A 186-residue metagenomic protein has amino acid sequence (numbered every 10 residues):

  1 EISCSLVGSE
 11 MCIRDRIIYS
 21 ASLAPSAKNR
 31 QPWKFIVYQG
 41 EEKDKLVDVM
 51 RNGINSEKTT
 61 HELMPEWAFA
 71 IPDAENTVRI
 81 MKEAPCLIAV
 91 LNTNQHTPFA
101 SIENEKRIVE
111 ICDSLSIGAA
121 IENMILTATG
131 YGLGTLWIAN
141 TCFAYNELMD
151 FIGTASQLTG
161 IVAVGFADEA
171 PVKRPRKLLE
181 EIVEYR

Functional and structural regions predicted by a protein language model:
E1-G8, C12-I13: Single conserved hydrophobic/aromatic residue that forms the stacking wall/gate of nucleotide- or nucleobase-binding
R14, I18-Y19: Short amphipathic alpha-helical segments
A21, I88, N94, E105-M149: Small-aliphatic-rich amphipathic alpha-helix that forms the alpha element of a beta-alpha
L23-N29: Glycine-rich phosphate/pyrophosphate-binding beta-alpha loops
N29-Q31, K82-A84, Q157: Short, basic and Ser/Thr-rich N-terminal targeting/leader segments
I36-I117: Glycine/small-residue-rich phosphate/adenosyl-binding loop
E41, T141-Y145, D168: Acidic, glycine-rich active-site loops and adjacent beta-strand->loop/helix elements that engage anionic groups
Q157-R186: C-terminal helix-cap and adjacent tail motif
